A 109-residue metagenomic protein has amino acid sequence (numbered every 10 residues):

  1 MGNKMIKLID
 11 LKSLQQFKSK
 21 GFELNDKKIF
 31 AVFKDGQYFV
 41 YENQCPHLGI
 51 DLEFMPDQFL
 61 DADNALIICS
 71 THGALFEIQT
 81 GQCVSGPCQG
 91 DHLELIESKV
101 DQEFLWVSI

Functional and structural regions predicted by a protein language model:
M1-E23: Zn-dependent metallo-beta-lactamase
G21-S108: Rieske [2Fe-2S] iron-sulfur-binding domain
